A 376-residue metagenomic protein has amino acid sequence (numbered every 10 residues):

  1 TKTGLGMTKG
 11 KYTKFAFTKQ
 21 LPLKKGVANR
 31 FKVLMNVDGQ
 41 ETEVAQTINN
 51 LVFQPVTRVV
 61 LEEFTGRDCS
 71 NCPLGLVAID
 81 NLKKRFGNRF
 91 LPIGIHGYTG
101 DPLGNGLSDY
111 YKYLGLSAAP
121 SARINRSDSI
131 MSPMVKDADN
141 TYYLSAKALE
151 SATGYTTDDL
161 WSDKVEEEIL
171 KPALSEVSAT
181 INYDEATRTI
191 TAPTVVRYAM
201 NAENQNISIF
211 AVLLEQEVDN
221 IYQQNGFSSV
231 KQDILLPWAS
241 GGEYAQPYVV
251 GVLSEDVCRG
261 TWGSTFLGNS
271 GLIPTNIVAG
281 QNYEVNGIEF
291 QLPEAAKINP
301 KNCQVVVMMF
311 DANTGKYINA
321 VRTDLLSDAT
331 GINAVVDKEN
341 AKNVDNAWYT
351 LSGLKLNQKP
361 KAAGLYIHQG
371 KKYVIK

Functional and structural regions predicted by a protein language model:
K2-K24: Intrinsically disordered, low-complexity Pro/Gly/Ser/Thr-rich segments with frequent PxxP/GP/PP motifs and embedded
G4-G6, L91-A329: Short, conserved sequence motifs used for protein processing/export or organelle targeting and for catalysis
K25-F31, K301-V305, G364: Exposed beta-strand face motif in extracellular beta-rich ectodomains
N36-A45, T314-Y317: Short, exposed coil/turn segments at beta-strand boundaries within extracellular/luminal domains
L51-V59, D324-S352: Residue-level detector of functionally pivotal "anchor" positions at catalytic/ligand-binding pockets or at interdomain
F53-F90, I95: Local sequence-structure signature of Cys/Sec-based thiol-disulfide redox active-site neighborhoods
C69, A211, T330-V336, G353 (+1 more regions): Terminal processing/anchoring signals of secreted or surface-associated proteins and related intramolecular
A363-K376: C-terminal tail/sorting-segment detector
